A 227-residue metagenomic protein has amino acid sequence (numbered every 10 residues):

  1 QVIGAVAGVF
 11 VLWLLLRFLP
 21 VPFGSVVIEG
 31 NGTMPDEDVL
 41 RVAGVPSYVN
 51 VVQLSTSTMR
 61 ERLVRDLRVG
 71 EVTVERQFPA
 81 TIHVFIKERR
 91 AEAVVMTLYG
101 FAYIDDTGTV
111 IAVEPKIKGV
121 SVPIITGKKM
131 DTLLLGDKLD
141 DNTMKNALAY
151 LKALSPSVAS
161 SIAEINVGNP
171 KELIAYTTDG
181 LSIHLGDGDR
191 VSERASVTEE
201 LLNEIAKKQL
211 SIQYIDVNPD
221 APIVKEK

Functional and structural regions predicted by a protein language model:
Q1-L14, V21, E37, R41 (+4 more regions): Charged, solvent-exposed interaction patches on well-folded alpha/beta domains that mediate macromolecular contacts
F23-D36: Juxtamembrane extracytosolic/periplasmic "stalk" immediately C-terminal to the first targeting helix
G30, V49-L54: Short, surface-exposed ligand-recognition loops at beta-strand->loop->(often short) alpha-helix junctions that present
R68-E71: Glycine-centered tight turns that cap/initiate beta-strands
